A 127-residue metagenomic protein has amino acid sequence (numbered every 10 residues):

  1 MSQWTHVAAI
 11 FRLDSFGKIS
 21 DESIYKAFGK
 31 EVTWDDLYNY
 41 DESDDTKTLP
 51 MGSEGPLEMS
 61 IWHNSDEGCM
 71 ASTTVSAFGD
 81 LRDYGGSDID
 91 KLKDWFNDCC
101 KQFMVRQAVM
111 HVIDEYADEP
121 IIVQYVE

Functional and structural regions predicted by a protein language model:
M1-K30: Short, extreme N-terminal segment that most often corresponds to the first beta-strand
S23-Y40, D44-E127: Charged interaction segments
